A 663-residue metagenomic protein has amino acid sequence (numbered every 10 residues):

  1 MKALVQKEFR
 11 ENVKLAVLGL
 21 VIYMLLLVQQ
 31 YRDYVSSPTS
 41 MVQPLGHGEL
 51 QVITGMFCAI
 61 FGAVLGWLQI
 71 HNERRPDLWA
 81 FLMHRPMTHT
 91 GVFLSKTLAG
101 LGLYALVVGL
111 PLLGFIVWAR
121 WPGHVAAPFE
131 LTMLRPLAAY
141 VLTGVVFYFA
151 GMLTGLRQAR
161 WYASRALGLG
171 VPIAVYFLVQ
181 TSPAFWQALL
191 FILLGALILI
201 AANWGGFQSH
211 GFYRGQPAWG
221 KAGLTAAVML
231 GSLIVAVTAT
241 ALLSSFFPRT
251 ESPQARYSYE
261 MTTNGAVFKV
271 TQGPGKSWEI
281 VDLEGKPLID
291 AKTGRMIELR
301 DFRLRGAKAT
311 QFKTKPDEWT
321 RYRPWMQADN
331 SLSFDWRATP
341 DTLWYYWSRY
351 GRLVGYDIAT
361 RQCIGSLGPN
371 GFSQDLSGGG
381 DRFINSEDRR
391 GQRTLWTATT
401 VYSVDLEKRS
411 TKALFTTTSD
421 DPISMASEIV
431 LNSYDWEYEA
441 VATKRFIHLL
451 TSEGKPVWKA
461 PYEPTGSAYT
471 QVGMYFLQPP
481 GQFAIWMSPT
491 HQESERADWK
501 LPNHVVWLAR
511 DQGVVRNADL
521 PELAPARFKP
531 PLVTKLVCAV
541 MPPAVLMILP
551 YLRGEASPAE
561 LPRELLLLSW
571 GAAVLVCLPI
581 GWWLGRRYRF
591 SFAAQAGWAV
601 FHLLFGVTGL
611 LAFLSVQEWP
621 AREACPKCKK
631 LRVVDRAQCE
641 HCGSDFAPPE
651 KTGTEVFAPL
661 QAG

Functional and structural regions predicted by a protein language model:
M1-V17: Aromatic- and glycine-rich beta-strand/loop motifs that create alpha-glucan
G19-I22, Y162-V175, A594-L603: Central hydrophobic cores of alpha-helical transmembrane segments in multi-pass integral membrane proteins
L27-Q69, L94-Y162, Y176, P183-Q187: Secretory targeting signals
Q69-L101: Helix-loop-helix units of permease transmembrane domains in multi-pass membrane transporters, especially ABC
F207-F247, V600-G609: Internal/C-terminal transmembrane anchor helices
P253-A556: Extracytosolic and intramembrane catalytic regions of membrane-associated proteins in envelope/secretory systems
A594-E618: Hydrophobic, aromatic-rich membrane-embedded alpha-helical segments
C625-C628, C639-C642: Short cysteine-rich clusters marking metal-coordination/redox-active sites
